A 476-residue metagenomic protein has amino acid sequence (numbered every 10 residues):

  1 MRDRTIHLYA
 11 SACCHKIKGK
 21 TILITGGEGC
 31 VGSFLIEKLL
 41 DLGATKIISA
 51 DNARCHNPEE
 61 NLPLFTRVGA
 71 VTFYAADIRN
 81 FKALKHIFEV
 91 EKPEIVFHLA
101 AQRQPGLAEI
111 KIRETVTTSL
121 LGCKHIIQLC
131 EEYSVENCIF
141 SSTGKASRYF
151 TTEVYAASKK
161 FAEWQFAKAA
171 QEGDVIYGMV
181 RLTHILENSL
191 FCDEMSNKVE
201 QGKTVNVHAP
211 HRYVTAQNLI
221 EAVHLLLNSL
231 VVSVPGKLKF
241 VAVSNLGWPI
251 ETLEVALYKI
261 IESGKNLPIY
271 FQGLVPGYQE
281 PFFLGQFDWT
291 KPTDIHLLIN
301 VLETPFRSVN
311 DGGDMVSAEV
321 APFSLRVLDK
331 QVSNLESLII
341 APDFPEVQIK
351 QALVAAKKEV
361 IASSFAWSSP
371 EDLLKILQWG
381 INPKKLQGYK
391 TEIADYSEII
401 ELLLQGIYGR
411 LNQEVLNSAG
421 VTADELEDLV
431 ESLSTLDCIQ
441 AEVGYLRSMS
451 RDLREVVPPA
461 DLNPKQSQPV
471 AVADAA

Functional and structural regions predicted by a protein language model:
M1-I95, D428, Y445-D452, P459 (+1 more regions): N-terminal Rossmann/SDR dinucleotide-binding element
M1-T21, E346, K350-A475: Non-catalytic terminal and boundary segments that flank Rossmann-like NAD(P)-dependent oxidoreductase
T25, A50, V96-Q102, C138-G144 (+1 more regions): SDR active-site strand-loop-helix element
A75-T118, Y149: NAD(P)H-binding glycine-rich loop region in Rossmannoid oxidoreductase-like domains and their noncatalytic homologs
A83, H125-Q128, A216: Conserved mid-core alpha-helix of short-chain dehydrogenase/reductase
I110-R113, T117, L121-K160, Y177-G178: Conserved Rossmann-fold NAD(P)-dependent oxidoreductase catalytic core, especially the SDR/UDP-sugar
V154-V234, P249-S263: NAD(P)-dependent short-chain dehydrogenase/reductase
V232-Q331: Mid/C-terminal beta-alpha module of Rossmann-like enzyme folds, strongest in SDR-family dehydrogenases/epimerases
